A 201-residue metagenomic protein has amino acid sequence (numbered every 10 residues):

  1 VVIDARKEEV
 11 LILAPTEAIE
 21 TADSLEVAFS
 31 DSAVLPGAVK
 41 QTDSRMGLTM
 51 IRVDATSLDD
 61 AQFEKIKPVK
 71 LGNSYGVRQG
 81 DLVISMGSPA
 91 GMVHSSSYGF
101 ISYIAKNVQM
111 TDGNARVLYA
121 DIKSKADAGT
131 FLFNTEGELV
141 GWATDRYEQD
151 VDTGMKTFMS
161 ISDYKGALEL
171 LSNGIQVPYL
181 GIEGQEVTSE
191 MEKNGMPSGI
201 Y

Functional and structural regions predicted by a protein language model:
V1, P36-A38, S96, F100 (+2 more regions): Residues located in well-ordered beta-strands
I3-A5, K40-T42, I104, K123 (+2 more regions): Residue-level recognition of beta-strand microenvironments
D4-G87, G91-M92, A126: Conserved active-site neighborhood of the chymotrypsin/trypsin-like protease fold
V10-A14, G37, I51, G80 (+7 more regions): Terminal peptide-recognition signature
D31-A33, T42-M46, D112-N114, N173-Q176 (+1 more regions): Short flexible coil/turn linkers enriched for glycine and charged/polar residues that connect secondary-structure
G37, L139-S198: C-terminal cap/linker of serine protease catalytic domains
T56-P68, S97-T157, S198-Y201: Active-site region of chymotrypsin-like
V77, V83, Y98, G129 (+2 more regions): Extracytoplasmic/secreted envelope proteins and their assembly/folding machinery, especially bacterial periplasmic
